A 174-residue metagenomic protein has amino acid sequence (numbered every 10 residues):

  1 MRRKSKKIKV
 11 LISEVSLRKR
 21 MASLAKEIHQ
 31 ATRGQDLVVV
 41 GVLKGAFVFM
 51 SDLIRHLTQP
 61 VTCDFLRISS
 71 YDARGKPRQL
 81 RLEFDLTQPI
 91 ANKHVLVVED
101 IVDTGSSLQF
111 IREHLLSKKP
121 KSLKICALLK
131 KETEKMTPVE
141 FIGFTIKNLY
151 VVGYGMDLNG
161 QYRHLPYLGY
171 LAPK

Functional and structural regions predicted by a protein language model:
M1-K174: PRPP-associated nucleotide enzymes
